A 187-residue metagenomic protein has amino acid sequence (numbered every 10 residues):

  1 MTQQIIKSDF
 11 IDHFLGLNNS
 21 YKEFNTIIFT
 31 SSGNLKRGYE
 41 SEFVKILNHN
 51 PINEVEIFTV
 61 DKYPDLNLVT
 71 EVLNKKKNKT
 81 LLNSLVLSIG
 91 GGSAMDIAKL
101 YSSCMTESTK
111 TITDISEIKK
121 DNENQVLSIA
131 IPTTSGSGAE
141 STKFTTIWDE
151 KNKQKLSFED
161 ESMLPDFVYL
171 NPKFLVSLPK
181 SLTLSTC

Functional and structural regions predicted by a protein language model:
M1-L85: ATP/NTP phosphate-donor binding region
I6-K7, F58, L87, I97 (+2 more regions): General beta-strand structural signal in soluble alpha/beta enzymes
E40-S41, V69-T70, K99, E140-S141 (+1 more regions): Conserved strand-to-helix beginnings and helix N-cap segments that scaffold or border functional pockets
F43, A94-E107, S141-F144: Short Gly/Thr/Asp-enriched flexible loops that form oxyanion-binding sites at enzyme active sites
H49-I52, D61, S103-T113: Glycine- (often His-adjacent) and acidic-residue-rich active-site loop that binds/positions the CoA thioester
I57, L82-S84, S88, N124 (+2 more regions): Alpha-helical hydrophobic/aromatic positions enriched in membrane-embedded helices and signal peptides
S84-Y101, T133-A139: Glycine/serine-rich anion-binding loops at beta->alpha junctions that coordinate negatively charged ligand groups
E107-C187: A glycine/threonine-rich phosphate-anchoring loop and its flanking beta-alpha core in nucleotide/phosphate-binding
